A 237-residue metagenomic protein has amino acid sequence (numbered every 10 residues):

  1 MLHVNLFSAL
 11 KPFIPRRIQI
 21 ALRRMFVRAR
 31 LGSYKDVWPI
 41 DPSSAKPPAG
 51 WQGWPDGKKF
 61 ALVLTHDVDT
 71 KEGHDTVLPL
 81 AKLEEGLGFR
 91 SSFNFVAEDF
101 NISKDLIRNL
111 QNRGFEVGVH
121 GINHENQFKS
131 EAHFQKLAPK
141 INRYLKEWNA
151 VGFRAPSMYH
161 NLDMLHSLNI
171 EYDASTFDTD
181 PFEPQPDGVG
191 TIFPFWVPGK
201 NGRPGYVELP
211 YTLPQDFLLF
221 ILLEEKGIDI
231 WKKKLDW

Functional and structural regions predicted by a protein language model:
M1-P39: Membrane-proximal basic amphipathic "stem/tether" segments
S8, L62, S91, Y206-V207: A broad, low-specificity signal marking well-ordered, structured residues that form hydrophobic/aromatic
R28-D36, I40, A49, N142-W237: Active-site-adjacent pocket scaffolds in enzyme catalytic domains
L31-E116, A150, S157, N161: Active-site beta->alpha N-cap acidic-glycine motif
D69-D75, N94-D105, E125-Q135, G152-D163 (+2 more regions): Acidic-and-aromatic substrate-binding clefts and catalytic sites of carbohydrate-active enzymes
H74, L78-E85, K104-R108, Q135-R143 (+2 more regions): Amphipathic, non-transmembrane alpha-helical secondary structure
Q111, V117-V119, E171-T176: Glycan-processing catalytic domains of CAZymes
H120, H124: Histidine-centered divalent metal-coordination motifs
